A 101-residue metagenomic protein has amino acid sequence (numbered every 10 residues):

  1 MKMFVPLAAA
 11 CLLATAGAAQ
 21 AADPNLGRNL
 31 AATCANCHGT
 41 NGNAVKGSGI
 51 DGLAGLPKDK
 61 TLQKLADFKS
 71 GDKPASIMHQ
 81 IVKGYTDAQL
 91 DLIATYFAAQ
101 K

Functional and structural regions predicted by a protein language model:
K2-A9, A14: Sec-dependent signal peptide recognition, specifically the positively charged N-region followed immediately by
L13-A31, N41, V45, G49 (+1 more regions): Electrostatic cytochrome c docking/interface patches
A21, T40, I81, Y96: Residue-level hotspots at or immediately adjacent to binding/recognition sites across diverse folds
A32-T40, I93: The canonical Cys-X-X-Cys-His
H38-A44, A98-A99: Detector for the c-type heme attachment site
G42-K69, H79, K83: Gly/Gly-Pro-rich "capping" loops immediately C-terminal to redox-active cysteine motifs in periplasmic/lumenal
S70, V82-K101: C-terminal capping alpha-helices of c-type cytochrome domains
